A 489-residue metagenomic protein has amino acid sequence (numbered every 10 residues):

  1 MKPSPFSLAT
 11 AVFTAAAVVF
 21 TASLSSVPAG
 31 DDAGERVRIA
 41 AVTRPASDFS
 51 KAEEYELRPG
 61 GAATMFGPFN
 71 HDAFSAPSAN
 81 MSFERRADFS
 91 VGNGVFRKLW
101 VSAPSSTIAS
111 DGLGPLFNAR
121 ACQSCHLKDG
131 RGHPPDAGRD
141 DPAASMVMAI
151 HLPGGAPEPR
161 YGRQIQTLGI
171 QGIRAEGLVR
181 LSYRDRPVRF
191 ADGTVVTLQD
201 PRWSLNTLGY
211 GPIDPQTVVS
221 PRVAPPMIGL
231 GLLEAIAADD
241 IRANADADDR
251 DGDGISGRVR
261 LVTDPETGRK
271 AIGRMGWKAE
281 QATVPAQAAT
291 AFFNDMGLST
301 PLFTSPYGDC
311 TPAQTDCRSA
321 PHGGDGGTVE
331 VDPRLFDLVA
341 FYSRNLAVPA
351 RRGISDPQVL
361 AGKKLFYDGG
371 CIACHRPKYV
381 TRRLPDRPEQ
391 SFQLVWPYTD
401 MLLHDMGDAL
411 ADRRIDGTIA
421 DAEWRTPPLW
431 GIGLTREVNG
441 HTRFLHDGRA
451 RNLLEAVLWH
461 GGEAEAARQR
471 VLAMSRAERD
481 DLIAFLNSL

Functional and structural regions predicted by a protein language model:
M1-P5: N-terminal secretory signal peptides that target proteins for export/translocation
F6-L8, G92: Basic, ligand-binding patches in group-transfer machinery, especially extracytoplasmic/periplasmic segments
T10-A22: Bacterial N-terminal signal peptides
L24-L489: Periplasmic c-type cytochrome electron-transfer domains
